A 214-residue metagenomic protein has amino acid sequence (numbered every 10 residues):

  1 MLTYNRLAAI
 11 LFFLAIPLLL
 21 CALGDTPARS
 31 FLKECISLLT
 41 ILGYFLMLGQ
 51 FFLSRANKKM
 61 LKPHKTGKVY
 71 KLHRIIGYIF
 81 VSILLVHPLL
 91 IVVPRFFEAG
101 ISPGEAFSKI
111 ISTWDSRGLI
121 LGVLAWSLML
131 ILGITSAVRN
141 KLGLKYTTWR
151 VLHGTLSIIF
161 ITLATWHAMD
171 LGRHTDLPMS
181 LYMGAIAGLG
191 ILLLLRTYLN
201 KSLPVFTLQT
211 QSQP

Functional and structural regions predicted by a protein language model:
M1-P214: Membrane-embedded alpha-helical bundles that constitute the cytochrome b-like, heme-associated redox core of multi-pass
